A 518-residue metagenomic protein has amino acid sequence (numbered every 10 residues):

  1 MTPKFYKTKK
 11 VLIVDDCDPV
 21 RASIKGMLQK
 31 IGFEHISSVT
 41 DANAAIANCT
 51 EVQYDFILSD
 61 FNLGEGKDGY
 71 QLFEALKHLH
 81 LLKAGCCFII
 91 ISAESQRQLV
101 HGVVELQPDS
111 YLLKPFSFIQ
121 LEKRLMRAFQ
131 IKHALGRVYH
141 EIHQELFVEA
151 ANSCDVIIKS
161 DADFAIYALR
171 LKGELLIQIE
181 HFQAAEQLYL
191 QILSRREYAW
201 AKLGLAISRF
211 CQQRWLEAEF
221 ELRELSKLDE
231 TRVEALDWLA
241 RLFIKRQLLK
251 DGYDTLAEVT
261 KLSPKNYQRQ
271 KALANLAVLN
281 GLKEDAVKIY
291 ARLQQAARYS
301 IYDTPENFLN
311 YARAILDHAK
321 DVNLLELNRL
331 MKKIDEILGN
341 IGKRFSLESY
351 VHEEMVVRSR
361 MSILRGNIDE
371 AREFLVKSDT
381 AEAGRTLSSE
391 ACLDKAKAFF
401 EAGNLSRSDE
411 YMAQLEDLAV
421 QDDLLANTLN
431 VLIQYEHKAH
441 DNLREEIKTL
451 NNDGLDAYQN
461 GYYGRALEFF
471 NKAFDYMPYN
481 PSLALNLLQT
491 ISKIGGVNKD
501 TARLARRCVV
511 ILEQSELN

Functional and structural regions predicted by a protein language model:
K7-P19, I24-L28: Conserved acidic segment of CheY-like receiver
F33-A42, N48: Short hydrophobic/Thr-rich beta-strand motif most characteristic of the beta2 strand and flanking loop of CheY-like
D60-L76, A84, K493, V497: Conserved phosphotransfer microenvironments
Y70-Q71, A84, E94-S110: Alpha4 helix (beta4-alpha4-beta5 surface) of REC/receiver domains from two-component response regulators
K114: A Lys-centered signature of the CheY-like receiver
F129-H181: CheY-like receiver
Q183-S406, E410, L424-T428, N442-Q459 (+1 more regions): Flexible loop/N-cap segments at domain edges
